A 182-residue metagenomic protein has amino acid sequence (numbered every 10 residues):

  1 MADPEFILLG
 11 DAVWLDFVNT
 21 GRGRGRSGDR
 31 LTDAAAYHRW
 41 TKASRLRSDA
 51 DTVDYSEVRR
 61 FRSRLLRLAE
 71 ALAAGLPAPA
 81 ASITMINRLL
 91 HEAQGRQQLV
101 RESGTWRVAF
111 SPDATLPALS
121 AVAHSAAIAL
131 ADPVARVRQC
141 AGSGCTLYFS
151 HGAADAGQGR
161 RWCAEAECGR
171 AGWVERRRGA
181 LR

Functional and structural regions predicted by a protein language model:
M1-S150: Short helix-coil boundary/hinge micro-motifs
S103, S125, G157, G179-A180: General N-terminal targeting signals
A156-G169: Cysteine-rich micro-motifs
R170-R182: Short metal-binding segments enriched for Cys and/or His
